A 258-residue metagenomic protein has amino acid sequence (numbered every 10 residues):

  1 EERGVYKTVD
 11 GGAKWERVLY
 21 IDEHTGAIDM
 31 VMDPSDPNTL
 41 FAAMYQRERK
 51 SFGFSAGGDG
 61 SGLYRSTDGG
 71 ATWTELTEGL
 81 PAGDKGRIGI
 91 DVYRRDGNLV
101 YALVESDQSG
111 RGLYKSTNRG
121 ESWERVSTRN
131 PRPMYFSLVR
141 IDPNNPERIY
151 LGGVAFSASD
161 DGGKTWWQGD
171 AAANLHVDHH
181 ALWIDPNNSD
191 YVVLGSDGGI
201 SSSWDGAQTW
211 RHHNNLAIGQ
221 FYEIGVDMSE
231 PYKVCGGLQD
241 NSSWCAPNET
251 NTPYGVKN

Functional and structural regions predicted by a protein language model:
E1-N258: Beta-propeller blade termini and top-face loops
